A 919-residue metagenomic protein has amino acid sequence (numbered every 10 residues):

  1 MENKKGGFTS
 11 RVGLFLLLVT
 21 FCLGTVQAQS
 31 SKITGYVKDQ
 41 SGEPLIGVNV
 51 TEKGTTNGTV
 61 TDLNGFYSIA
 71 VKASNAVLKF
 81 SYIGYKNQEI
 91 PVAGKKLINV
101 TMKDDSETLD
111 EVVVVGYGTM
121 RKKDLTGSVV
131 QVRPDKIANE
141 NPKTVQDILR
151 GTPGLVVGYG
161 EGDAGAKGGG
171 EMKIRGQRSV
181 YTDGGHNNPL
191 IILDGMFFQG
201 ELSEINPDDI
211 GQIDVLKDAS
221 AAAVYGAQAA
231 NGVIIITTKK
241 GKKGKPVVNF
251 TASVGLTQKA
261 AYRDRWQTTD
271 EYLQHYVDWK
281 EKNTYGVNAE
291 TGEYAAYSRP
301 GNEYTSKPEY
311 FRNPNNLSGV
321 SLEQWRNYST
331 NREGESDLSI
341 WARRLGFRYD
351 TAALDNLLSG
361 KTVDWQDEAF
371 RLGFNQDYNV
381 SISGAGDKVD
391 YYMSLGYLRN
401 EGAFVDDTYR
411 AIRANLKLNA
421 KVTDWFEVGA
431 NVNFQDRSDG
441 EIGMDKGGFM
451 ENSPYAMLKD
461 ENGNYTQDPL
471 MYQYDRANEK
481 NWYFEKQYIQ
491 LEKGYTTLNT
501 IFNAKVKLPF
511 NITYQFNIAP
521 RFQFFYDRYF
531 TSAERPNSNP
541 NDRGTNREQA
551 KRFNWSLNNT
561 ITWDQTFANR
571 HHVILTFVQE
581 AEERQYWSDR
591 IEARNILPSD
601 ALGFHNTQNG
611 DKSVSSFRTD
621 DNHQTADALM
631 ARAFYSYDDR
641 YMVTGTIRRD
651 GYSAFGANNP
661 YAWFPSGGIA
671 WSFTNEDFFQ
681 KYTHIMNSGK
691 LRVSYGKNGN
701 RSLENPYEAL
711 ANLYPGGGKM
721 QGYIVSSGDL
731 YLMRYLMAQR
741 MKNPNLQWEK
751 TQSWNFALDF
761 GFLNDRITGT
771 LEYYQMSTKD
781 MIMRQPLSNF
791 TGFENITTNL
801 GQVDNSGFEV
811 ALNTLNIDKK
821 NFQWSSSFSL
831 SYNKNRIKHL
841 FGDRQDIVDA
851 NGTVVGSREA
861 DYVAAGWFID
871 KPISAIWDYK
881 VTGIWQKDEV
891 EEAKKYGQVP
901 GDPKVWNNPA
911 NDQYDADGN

Functional and structural regions predicted by a protein language model:
M1-K32, K86: Cleavable N-terminal targeting peptides that direct proteins into the secretory/outer-membrane pathway or into
Y36-G54, V77-K86, A93-A138, Q146: Short, acidic, small-residue-rich periplasmic hinge/interaction motif at the N-terminus of Gram-negative outer-membrane
Y36-Q40, S128-G151, G160-G162, M172-S179 (+4 more regions): Short, polar/charged loop or turn motifs at beta-strand boundaries
T56-F66: Short, acidic Ser/Thr/Gly-rich low-complexity loop/linker segments typical of extracellular and cell-surface proteins
V114, D124, R133-P134, G169-A219 (+6 more regions): Periplasmic plug
A138-V145, G151-K173, V180-G185, P189 (+6 more regions): Residues embedded in well-ordered regular secondary structure
N187-N188, A411, K417-F426, N431-D436 (+3 more regions): Extracellular/periplasmic, surface-exposed regions of secreted and cell-surface proteins
R263-L345, Q435-Y474, A581-A601, G689-V725 (+2 more regions): A surface-exposed, glycine/aromatic-enriched loop/edge motif typical of exported proteins
